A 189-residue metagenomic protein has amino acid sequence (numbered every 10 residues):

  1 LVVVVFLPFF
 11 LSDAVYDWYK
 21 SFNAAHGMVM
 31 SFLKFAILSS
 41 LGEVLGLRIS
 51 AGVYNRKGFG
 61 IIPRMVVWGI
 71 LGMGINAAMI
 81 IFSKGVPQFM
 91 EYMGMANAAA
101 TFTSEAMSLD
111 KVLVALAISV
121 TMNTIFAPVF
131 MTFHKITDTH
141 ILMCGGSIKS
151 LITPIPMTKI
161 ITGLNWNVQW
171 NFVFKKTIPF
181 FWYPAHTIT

Functional and structural regions predicted by a protein language model:
V2-D17: Alpha-helical transmembrane segments of multi-pass membrane proteins
A14-N23, V44-I61: Membrane-helix interface linkers and caps
S21-S40: Loop-to-helix transition at the N-terminal end of transmembrane alpha-helices
K34-V44, P128-T132: Hydrophobic cores of alpha-helical transmembrane segments in multi-pass inner/ER membrane proteins, independent
S50-I81: Hydrophobic/aromatic-rich structural module bridging two neighboring secondary-structure elements via a short loop
G72-M93, S119-K149: Transmembrane alpha-helix/helix-exit interface in multi-pass inner-membrane proteins
V86-L113, C144-M157: Membrane-interface interhelical connector segments
W166-H186: Hydrophobic alpha-helical membrane segments
